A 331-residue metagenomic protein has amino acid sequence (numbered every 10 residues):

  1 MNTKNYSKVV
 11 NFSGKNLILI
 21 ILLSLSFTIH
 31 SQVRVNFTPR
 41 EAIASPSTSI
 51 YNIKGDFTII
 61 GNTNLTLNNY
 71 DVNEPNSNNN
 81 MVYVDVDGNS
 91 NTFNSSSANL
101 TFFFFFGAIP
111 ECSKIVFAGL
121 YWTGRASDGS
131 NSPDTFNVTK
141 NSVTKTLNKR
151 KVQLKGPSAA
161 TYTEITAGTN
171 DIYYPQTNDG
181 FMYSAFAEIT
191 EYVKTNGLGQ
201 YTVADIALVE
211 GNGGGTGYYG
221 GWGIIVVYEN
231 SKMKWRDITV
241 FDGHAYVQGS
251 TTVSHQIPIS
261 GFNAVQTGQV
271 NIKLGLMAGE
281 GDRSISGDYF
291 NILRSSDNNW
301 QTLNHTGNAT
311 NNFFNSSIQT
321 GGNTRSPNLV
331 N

Functional and structural regions predicted by a protein language model:
M1-R34: Bacterial Sec-dependent N-terminal signal peptides
N2-S7, S31-N99, F103-P110: N-terminal alpha-helical "arm" segments
V35-F37, A42-P46, Y51, G55-T58 (+2 more regions): Helix-biased "structured C-terminal domain" signature
D71-N94, Y174-M182, H244-V253, A278-G281: Extracellular beta-rich ligand/substrate-recognition surface
S97-K114, G156, I189-T195, V226-N230 (+1 more regions): Extracellular and analogous surface-interaction loops
E111-S132, G268-G281: A short beta-strand element within beta-rich, extracytoplasmic domains of secreted/secretory-pathway proteins
N131-P157, S284-N299: Short, surface-exposed beta-strand/strand-loop-strand elements in extracellular ectodomains
K145-G215, N304-N331: Cysteine-clustered segments with highest specificity for TGF-beta superfamily mature ligands
